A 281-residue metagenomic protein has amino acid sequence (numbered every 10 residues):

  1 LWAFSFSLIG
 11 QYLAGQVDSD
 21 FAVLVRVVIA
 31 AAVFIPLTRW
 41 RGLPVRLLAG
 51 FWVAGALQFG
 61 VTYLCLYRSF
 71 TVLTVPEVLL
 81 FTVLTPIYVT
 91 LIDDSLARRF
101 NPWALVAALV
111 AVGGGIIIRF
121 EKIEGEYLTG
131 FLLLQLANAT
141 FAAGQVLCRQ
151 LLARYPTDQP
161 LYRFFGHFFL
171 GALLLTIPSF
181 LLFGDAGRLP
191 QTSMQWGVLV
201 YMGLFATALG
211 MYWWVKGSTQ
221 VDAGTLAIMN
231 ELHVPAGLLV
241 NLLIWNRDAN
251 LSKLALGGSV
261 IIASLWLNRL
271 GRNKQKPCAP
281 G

Functional and structural regions predicted by a protein language model:
L1-F21, V112-G113, I123-A153, L174 (+2 more regions): Glycine-/small-residue-enriched transmembrane alpha-helix faces in small-molecule transporters and effluxers
L1-F6, I35-V78, T82, I117 (+1 more regions): Specific transmembrane alpha-helical segments of multi-pass solute transporters/efflux pumps, especially DMT/EamA
Q11, G15-V61, Y88-I92, T140-C148 (+4 more regions): Transmembrane alpha-helices of multi-pass small-molecule transport proteins
F21-I29, Q58, L66-R99, A137 (+1 more regions): Specific alpha-helical transmembrane segments that line the substrate/conduction pathway and gating interfaces
F21-V27, Q195, E231-G281: C-terminal-most transmembrane helix of multi-pass membrane proteins
L24-V25, E77-L84, C148-L173, L204-L243: Helix-helix packing/entry segments at the starts of transmembrane helices
V33-G42, T85-V106, P235-A255: C-terminal transmembrane-helix exit sites in multi-pass transporters
F34, F100-F120, L251-R272: Hydrophobic transmembrane alpha-helices of multi-pass small-molecule transport proteins
